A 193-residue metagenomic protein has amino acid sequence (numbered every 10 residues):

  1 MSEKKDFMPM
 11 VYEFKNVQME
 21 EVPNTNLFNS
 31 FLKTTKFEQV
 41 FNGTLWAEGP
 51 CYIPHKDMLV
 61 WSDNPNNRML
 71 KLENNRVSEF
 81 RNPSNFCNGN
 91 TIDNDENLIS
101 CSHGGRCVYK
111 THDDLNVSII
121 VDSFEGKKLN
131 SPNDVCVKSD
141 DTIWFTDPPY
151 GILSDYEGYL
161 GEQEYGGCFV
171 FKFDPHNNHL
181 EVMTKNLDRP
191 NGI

Functional and structural regions predicted by a protein language model:
M1-I193: Sequence-structural signature of mature extracellular/luminal beta-sheet repeat domains, prominently beta-propellers
